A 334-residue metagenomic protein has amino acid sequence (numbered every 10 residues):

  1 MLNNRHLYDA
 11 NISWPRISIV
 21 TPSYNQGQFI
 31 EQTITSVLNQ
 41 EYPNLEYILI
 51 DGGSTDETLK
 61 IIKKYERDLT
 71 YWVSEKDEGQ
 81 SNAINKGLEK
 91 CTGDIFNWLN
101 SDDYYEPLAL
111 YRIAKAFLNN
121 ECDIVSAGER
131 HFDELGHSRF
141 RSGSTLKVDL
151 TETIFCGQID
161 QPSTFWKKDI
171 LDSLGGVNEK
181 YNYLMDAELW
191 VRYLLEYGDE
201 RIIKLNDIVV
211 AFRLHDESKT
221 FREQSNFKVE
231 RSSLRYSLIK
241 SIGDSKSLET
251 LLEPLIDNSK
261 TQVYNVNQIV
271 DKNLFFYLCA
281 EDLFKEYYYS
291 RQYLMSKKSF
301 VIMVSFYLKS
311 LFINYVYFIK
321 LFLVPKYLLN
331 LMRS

Functional and structural regions predicted by a protein language model:
M1-L38: N-proximal low-complexity "stem/linker" segments adjacent to membrane-targeting elements
L2, S54, S237-G243, L248 (+1 more regions): Membrane-interface aromatic/basic loop that binds lipid-linked glycans or pyrophosphate carriers, typified by
V37, G52-G53, E78-G79: Conserved short acidic donor-positioning loop in nucleotide-sugar-dependent glycosyltransferases
P43, D51-K60, N100: A conserved acidic beta->alpha catalytic loop
E75-C91: Glycine-rich, basic loop-to-helix element that forms the pyrophosphate-binding segment of sugar-nucleotide handling
F96: Short aromatic/hydrophobic "clamp" motif used to bind/position activated sugar donors
Y104, L108-R139: Conserved donor NDP-sugar-binding/catalytic core segment of glycosyltransferases
R141-L238, S247: Conserved nucleotide-sugar donor-binding catalytic segment
